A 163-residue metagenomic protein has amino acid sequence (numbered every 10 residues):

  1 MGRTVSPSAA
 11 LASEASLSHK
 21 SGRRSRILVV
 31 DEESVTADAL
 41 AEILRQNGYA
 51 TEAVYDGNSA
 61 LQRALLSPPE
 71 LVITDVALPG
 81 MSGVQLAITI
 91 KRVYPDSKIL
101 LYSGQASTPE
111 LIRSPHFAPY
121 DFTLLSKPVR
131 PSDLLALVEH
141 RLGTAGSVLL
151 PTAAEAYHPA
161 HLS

Functional and structural regions predicted by a protein language model:
M1-R26, S132-S163: Non-catalytic signal-transmission and effector/linker regions of two-component phosphorelay proteins
D31-E32: Acidic di-acidic motifs
D38-Q46: Charged docking surfaces used in two-component/phosphorelay signaling
G48-Y55, R63, L125: Short hydrophobic/Thr-rich beta-strand motif most characteristic of the beta2 strand and flanking loop of CheY-like
Y55-S59, S82-Q85: Acidic catalytic/metal-coordinating carboxylates
D75, S103: Active-site residues of response regulator receiver
P79: The feature encodes the CheY-like receiver
Q85, T89, K98, Q105-S126 (+1 more regions): Alpha4 helix (beta4-alpha4-beta5 surface) of REC/receiver domains from two-component response regulators
